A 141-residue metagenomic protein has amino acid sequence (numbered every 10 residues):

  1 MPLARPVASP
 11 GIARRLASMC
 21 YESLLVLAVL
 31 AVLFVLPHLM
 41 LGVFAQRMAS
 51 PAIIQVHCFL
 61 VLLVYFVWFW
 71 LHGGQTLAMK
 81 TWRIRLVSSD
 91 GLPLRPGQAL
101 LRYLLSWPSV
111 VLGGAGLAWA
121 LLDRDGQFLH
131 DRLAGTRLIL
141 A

Functional and structural regions predicted by a protein language model:
M1-A141: Membrane-interfacial and juxtamembrane segments of integral membrane proteins
